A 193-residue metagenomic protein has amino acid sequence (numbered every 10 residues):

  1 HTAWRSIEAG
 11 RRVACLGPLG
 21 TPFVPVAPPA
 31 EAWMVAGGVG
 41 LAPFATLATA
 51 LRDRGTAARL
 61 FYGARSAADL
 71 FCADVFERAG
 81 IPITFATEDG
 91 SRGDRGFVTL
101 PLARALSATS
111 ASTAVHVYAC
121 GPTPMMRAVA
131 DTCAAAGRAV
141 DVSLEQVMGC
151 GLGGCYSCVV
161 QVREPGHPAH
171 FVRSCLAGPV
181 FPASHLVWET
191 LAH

Functional and structural regions predicted by a protein language model:
H1-W33: FAD-binding FR-type
L16, V35-A36, F61-G63: Short beta-strand segments
E31-L41: Short, glycine-rich nucleotide/cofactor-binding loops
V39-F44, M125: Hydrophobic/small residue at the entry helix of a nucleotide-binding pocket
P43-R52: Histidine-anchored nucleotide/phosphate-binding helix
D53, L60: Nucleotide and nucleotide-moiety/phosphate-recognizing core
G55-T56, R138: A short helix->loop->beta-strand "cap" motif at the edges of active sites that frequently abuts
F61-H193: Reductase modules of NAD(P)H-dependent flavoproteins
